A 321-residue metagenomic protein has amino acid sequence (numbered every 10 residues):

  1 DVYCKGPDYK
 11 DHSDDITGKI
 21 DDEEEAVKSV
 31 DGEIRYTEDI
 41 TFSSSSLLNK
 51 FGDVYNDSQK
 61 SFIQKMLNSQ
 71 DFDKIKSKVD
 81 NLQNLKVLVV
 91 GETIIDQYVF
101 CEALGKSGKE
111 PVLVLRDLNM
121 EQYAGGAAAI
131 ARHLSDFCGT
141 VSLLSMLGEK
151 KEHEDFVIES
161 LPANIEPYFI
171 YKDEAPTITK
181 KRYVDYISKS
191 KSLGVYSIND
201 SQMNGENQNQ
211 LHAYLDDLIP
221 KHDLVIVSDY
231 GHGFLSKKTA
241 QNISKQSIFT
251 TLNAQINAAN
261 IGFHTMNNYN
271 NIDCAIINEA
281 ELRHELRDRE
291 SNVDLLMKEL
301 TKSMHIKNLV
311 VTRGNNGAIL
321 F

Functional and structural regions predicted by a protein language model:
D1-N68: Nucleotidyltransferase catalytic core that binds NTPs
D8-D11, T93-I94, I198, Y230-G233 (+3 more regions): Short glycine-rich anion-binding loops that position phosphate/pyrophosphate groups of nucleotides and phosphorylated
Y9-D21, C101, H232-K238, E285-R287: Glycine/threonine-rich flexible loop motifs
M66-L104: Positively charged, low-complexity intrinsically disordered leader regions
K76, K237-F321: Conserved phosphate/ATP/ADP-binding segment of small-molecule kinases
V87, V141, P167-Y168, T250 (+1 more regions): Hydrophobic anchor at the start of a short beta-strand that flanks the dinucleotide cofactor-binding loop
L88-V90, G194-Y196, D223-I226, T251 (+2 more regions): Structural motif
I95-I226, Q246: Conserved N-terminal subdomain of the carbohydrate kinase-like
